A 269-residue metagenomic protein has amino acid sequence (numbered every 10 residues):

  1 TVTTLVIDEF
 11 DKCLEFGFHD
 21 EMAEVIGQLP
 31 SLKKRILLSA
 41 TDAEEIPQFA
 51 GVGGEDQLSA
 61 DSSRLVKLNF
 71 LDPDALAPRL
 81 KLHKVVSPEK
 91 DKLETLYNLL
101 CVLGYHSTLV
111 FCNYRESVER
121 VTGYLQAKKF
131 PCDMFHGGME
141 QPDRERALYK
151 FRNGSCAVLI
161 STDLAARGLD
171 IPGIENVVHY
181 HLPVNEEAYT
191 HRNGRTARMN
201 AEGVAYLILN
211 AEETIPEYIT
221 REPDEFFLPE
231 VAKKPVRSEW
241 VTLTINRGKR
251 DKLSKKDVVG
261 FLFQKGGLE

Functional and structural regions predicted by a protein language model:
V2-T4, S31-I36, H106-S107, P131 (+1 more regions): Loop/turn-to-beta-strand initiation segments
T3-P73, I219-P223: Post-DEXD/H (motif II) to motif III coupling segment of the RecA-like Helicase ATP-binding lobe
P78-Y124: Conserved interdomain hinge at the start of the Helicase C-terminal
V118-Y124, P131-T162: Conserved helicase ATPase core of P-loop NTP-dependent helicases/translocases
V158, N185-F226: Conserved segment of the helicase C-terminal RecA-like domain
R167-L182, V204-L207: A short beta-strand element within the Helicase C-terminal
P229-E269: Non-catalytic terminal extensions of ATP-dependent helicases
